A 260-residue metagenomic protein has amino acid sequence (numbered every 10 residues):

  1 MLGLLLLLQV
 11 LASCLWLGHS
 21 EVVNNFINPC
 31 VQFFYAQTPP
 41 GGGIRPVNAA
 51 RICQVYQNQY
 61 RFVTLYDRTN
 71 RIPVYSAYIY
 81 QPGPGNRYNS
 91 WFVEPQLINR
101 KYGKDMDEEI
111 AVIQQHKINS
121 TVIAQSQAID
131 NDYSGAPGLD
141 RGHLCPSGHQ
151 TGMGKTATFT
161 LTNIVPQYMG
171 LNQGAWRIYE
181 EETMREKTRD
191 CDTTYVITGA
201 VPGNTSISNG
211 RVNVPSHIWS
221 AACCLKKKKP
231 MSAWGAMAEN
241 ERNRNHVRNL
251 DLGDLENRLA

Functional and structural regions predicted by a protein language model:
M1-A260: Domain-level detector for secreted/extracellular nuclease and nuclease-toxin modules, and for the ENPP-like C-terminal
